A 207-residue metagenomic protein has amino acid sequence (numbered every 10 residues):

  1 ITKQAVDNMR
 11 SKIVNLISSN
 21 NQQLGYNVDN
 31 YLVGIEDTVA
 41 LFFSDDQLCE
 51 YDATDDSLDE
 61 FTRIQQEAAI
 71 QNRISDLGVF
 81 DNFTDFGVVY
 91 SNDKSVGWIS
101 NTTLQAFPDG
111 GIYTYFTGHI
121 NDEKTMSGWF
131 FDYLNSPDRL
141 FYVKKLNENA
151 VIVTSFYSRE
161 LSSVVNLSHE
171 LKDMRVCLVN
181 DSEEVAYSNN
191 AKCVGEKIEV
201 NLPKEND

Functional and structural regions predicted by a protein language model:
I1-D56: Juxtamembrane extracytoplasmic/periplasmic/luminal helical "stalk" adjacent to the first N-terminal
V39, D93, S182-E183: PAS/PAS-like sensory domain loop/N-cap motif
V39, T84-V89, M174-C177: Short, hydrophobic-rich beta-strand element in sensory/regulatory alpha-beta domains
E60-I74, I99-D132, E170-D173, S188-D207: Extracytoplasmic/periplasmic sensor domains and loops in membrane signaling proteins
E67-N82, N147-C193: Solvent-exposed, extracytoplasmic
G78-F156: Extracytoplasmic/periplasmic ligand-binding sensor regions of membrane-associated signaling proteins
